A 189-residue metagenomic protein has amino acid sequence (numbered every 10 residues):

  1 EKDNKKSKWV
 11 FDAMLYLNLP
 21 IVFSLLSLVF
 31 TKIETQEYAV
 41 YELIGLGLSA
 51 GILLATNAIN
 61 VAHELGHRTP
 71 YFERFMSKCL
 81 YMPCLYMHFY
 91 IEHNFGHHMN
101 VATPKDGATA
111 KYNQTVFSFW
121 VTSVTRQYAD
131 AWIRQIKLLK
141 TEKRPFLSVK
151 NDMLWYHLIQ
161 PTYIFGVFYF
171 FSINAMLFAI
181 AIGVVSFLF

Functional and structural regions predicted by a protein language model:
E1-I52, N57, V61, L80 (+1 more regions): Non-catalytic, topology-defining segments of multipass membrane proteins
S49, I180-F189: Small-residue-enriched core segments of transmembrane alpha-helices in multipass membrane transport and channel
A58-Y71, F95, L188-F189: Juxtamembrane/interface segments at transmembrane-helix termini
H67, F75, A175-A179: Alpha-helical transmembrane segments and their helix-entry boundary regions
Y71-L80: Post-HEXXH active-site segment of zinc metalloproteases
